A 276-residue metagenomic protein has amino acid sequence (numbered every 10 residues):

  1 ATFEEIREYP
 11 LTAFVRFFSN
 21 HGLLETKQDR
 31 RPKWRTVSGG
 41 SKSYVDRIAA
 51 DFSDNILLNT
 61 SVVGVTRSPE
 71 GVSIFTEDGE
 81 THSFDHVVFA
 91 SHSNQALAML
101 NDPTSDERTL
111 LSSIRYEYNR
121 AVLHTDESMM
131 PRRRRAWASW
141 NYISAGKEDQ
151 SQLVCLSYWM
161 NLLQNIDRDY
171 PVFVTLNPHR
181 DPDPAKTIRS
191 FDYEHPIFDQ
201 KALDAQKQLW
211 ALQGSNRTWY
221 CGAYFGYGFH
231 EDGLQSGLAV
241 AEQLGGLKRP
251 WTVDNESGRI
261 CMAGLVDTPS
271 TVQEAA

Functional and structural regions predicted by a protein language model:
A1-T66, G71: Active-site/ligand-binding neighborhood in enzyme catalytic cores
W34-S41, E80, G226-G233: Aromatic-acidic/polar surface patches that form glycan- and anion
G39-D46, N94, Q235-L238: A structural signal for well-ordered alpha-helical segments within the folded catalytic domains of diverse enzymes
I48, G79-E80, W210-G214: A short acidic-Thr-Gly-centered motif at the start of a beta-strand
F52, I56, S83, L244-K248: Short, hydrophobic alpha-helical segments
I56-L58, F89, Y220: A structural signal for the hydrophobic beta-strands that form the central parallel beta-sheet of Rossmann-like
T60-E194: Mid-domain catalytic core of redox enzymes that form a hydrophobic substrate pocket/lid adjacent to a catalytic redox
Q150-A276: Conserved flavin/dinucleotide-binding core of flavoenzymes
